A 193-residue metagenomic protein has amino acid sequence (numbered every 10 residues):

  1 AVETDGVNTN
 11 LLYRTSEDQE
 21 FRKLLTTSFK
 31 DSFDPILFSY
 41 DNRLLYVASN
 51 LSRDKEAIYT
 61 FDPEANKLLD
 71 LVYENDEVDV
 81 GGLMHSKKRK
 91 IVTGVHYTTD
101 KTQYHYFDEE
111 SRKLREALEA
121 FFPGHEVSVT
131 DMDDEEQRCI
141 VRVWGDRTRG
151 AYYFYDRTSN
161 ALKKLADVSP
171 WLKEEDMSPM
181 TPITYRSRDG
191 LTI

Functional and structural regions predicted by a protein language model:
A1-T192: Peripheral, non-catalytic segments that deliver or gate enzyme domains
